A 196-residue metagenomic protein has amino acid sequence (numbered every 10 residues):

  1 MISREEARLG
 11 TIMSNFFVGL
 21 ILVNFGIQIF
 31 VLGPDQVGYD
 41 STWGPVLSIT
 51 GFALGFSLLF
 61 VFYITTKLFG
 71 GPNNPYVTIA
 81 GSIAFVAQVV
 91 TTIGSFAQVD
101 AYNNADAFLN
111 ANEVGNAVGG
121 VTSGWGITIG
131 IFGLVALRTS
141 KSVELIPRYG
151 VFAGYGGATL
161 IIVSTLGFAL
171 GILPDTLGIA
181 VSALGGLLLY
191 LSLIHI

Functional and structural regions predicted by a protein language model:
M1-I194: Hydrophobic, aromatic-enriched alpha-helical segments typical of multi-pass transmembrane helices
